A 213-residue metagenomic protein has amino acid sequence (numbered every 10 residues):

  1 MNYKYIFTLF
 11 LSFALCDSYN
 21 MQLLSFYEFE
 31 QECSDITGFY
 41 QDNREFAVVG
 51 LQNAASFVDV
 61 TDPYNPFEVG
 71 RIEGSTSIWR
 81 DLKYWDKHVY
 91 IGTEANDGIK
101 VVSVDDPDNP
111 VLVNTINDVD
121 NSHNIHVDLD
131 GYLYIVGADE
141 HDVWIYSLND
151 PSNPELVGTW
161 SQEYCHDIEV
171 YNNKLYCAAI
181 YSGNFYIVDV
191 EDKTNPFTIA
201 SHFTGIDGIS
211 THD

Functional and structural regions predicted by a protein language model:
M1-Y3, I168: Generic cytosolic/nucleocytoplasmic N-terminal low-complexity/intrinsically disordered segments
Y3-C16: Sec-dependent N-terminal signal peptides
C16-D213: Feature marking well-ordered beta-strand scaffolds used for ligand recognition
